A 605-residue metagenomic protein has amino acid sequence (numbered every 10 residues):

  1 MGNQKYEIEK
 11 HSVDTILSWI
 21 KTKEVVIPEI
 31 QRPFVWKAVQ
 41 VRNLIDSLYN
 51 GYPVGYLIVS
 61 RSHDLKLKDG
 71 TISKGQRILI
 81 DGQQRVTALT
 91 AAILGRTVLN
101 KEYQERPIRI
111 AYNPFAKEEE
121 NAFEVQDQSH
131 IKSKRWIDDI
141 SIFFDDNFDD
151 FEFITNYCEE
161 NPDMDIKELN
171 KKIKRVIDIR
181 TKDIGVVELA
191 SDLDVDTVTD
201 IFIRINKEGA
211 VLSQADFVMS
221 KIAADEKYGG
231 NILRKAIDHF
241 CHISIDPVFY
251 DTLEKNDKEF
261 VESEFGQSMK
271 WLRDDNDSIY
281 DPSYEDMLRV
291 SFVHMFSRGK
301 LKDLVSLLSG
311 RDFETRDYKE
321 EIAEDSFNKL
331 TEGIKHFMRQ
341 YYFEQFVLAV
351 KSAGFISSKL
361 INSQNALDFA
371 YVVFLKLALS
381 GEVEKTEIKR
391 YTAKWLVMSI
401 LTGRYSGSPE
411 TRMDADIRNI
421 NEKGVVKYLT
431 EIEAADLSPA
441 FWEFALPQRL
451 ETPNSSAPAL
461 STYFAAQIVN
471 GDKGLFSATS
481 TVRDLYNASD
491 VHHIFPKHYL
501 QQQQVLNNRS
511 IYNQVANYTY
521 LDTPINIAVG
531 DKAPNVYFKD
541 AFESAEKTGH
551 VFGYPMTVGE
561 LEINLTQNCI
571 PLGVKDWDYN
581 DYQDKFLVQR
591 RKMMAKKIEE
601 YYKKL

Functional and structural regions predicted by a protein language model:
G2-V290, H294, R298, L348 (+6 more regions): Basic- and aromatic-enriched surface patches that contact anionic nucleotides/nucleic acids
N3, E262-A445: A cross-family structural signal marking well-folded subdomains
K10, E24, V35-R42, Q83 (+13 more regions): Conserved structured core elements
G82, T481-N517, P534: Histidine-centered nuclease catalytic patch
K167-N170, V350-S358, K376-L379, V482 (+1 more regions): Active-site-adjacent structural elements in folded domains
I400-V491, Y499, Q503: Intrinsically disordered, low-complexity N-proximal targeting/linker segments that flank membranes
Y512-E546: Short Cys/His-centered divalent metal-binding micro-motifs
H550-L605: C-terminal, well-folded lobe of enzymatic/effector domains
